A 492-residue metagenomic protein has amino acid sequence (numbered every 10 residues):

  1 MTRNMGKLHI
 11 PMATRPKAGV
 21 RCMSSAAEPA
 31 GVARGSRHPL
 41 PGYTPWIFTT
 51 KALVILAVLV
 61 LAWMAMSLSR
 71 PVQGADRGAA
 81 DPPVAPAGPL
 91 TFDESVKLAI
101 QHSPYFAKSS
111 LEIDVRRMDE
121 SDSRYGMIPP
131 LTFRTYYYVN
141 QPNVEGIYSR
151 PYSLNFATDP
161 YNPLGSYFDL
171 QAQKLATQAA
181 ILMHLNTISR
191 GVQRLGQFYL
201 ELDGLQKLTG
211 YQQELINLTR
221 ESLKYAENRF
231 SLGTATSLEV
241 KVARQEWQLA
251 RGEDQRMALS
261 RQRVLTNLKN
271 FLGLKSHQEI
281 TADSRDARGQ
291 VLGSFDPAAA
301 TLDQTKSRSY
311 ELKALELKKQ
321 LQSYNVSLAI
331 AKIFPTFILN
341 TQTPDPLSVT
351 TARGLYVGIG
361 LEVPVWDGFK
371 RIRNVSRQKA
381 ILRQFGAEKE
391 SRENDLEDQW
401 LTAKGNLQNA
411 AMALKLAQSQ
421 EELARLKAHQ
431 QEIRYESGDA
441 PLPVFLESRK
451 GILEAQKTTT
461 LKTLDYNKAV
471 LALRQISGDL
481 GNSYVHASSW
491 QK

Functional and structural regions predicted by a protein language model:
V54-S67: Bacterial N-terminal signal peptides
V72-T132, P160, T236, K275-N325 (+5 more regions): Bacterial Sec-pathway N-terminal export signals of envelope proteins
D76, V84-A85, L90, T187-Q304 (+6 more regions): Periplasmic alpha-helical coiled-coil/stalk elements that build and connect Gram-negative outer-membrane
R77-P89, R134-D169, T281-F295, S327 (+2 more regions): Small/polar, glycine/serine/threonine/aspartate-rich low-complexity segments that form flexible
K97-A107, D114-P129, N143, L154-A172 (+7 more regions): A glycine-/polar-enriched beta->alpha junction
K108-S123, T187, G191-I216, E221-L223 (+6 more regions): Amphipathic alpha-helical coiled-coil segments
